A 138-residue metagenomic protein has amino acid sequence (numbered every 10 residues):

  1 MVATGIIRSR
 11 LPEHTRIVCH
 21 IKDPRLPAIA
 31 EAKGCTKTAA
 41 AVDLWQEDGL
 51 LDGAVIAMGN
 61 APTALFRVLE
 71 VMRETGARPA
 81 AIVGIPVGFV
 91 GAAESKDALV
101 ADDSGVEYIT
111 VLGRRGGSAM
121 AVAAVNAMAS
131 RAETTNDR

Functional and structural regions predicted by a protein language model:
V2-G5, T63-V68, F89-A93, G117-A121: Short glycine/serine/threonine-rich phosphate/pyrophosphate-binding segments that cradle anionic phosphate groups
A3-A54: Long, charge-dense
S9-L11, Q46-L51, R73-A77, V100-D103 (+1 more regions): Solvent-exposed alpha-helices and their adjacent loops that cap or buttress functional pockets in soluble metabolic
T15-V18, G53-A57, P79-V83, V106-T110 (+1 more regions): Structural motif
T38, M58-E74, V90, A124: Glycine-rich phosphate-binding loops that contact phosphosugars or nucleotide phosphates
A64-A81, A93-E94, L99-A101: Feature captures the catalytic cores and cofactor-binding loops of soluble hydro-lyases/lyases that act on carboxylate
V83-G84, A124: Buried hydrophobic positions in well-ordered alpha/beta secondary-structure cores of metabolic enzymes
V90-R138: C-terminal functional extensions of proteins
